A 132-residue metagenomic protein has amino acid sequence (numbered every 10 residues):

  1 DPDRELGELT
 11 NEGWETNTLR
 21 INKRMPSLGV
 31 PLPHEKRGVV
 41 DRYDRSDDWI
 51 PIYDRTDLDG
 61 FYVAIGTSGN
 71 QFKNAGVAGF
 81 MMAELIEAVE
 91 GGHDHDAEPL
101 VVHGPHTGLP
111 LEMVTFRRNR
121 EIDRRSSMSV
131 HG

Functional and structural regions predicted by a protein language model:
D1-G60: Active-site lid/adjacent beta-loop-alpha segment flanking the redox-cofactor pocket in flavoenzymes
T56-G132: C-terminal lid/capping helical subdomain adjacent to the catalytic/cofactor pocket in oxidative enzymes
